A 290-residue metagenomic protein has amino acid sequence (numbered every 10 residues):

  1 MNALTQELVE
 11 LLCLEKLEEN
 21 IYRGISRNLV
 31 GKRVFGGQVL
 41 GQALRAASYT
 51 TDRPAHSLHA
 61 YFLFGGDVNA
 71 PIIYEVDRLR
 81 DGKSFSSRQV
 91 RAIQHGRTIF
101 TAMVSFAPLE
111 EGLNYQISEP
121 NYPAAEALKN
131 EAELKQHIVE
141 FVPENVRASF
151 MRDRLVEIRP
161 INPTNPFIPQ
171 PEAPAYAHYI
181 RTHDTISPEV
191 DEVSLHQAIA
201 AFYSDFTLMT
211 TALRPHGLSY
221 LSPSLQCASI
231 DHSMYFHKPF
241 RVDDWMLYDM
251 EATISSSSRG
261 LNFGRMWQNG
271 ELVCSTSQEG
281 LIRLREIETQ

Functional and structural regions predicted by a protein language model:
M1-Q290: Terminal targeting signals and extreme-terminal segments of soluble enzymes
